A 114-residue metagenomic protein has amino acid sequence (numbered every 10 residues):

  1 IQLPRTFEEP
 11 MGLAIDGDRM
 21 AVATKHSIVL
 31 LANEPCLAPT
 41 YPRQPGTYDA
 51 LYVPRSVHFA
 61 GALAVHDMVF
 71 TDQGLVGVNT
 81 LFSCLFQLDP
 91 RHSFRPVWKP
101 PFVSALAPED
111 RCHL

Functional and structural regions predicted by a protein language model:
I1-T6, R19-Y48: Beta-propeller domains
L3, A38-G61, S93-L114: Surface-exposed loop and turn segments in beta-propeller and other repeat-based domains that flank or scaffold
E9, D16, A64, L81 (+1 more regions): Beta-rich catalytic cores
G17-D18, D72-G74: Short coil/turn segments that connect the beta-strands within blades of beta-propeller domains
V22-H26, F70, G77-F82: Conserved beta-strand positions in repeat-built beta-propeller and related beta-rich domains
I28-L30, S83-Q87: Structural signal for beta-propeller blades
E34-C36, D89-H92: Short loop/turn segments that connect beta-strands within beta-propeller blades
